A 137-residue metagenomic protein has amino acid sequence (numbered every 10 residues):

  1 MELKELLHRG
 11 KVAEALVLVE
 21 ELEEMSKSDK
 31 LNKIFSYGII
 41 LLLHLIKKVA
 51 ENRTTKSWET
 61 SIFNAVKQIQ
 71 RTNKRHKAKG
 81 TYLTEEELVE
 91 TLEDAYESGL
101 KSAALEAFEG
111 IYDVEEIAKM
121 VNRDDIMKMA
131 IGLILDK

Functional and structural regions predicted by a protein language model:
M1-S36, K47-K137: Surface/interface-facing alpha-helical segments and adjacent flexible terminal/loop regions used for partner/assembly
L41: Conserved phosphate-interacting/catalytic interface
